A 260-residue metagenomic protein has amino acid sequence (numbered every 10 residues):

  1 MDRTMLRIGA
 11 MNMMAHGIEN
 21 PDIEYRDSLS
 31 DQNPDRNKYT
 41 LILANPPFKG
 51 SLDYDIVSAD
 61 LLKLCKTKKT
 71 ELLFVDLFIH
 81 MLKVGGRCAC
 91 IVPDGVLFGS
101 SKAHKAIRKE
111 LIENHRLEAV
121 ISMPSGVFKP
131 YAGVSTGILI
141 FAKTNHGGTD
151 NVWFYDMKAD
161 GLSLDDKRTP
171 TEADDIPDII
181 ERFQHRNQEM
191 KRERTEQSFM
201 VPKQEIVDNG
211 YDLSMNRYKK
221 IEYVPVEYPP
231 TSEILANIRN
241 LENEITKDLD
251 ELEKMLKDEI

Functional and structural regions predicted by a protein language model:
D2-N37: S-adenosyl-L-methionine
S30-Q32, R36-I260: A conserved structural/catalytic subdomain of Rossmann-like adenosyl-cofactor enzymes
